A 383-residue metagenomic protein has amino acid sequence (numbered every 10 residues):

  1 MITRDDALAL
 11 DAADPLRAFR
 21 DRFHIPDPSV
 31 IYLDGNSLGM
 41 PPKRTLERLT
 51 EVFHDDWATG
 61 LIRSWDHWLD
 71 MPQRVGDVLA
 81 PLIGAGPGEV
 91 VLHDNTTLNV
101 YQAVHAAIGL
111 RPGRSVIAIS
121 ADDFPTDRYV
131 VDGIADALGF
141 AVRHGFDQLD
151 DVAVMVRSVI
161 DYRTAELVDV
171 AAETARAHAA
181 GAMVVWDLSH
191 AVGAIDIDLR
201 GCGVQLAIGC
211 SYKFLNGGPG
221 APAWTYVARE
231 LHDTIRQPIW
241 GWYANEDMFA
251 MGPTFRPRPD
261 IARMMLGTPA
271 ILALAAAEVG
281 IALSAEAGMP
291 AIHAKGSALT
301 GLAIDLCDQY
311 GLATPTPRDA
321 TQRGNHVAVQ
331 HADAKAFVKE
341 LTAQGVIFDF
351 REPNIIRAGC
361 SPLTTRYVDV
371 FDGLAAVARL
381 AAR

Functional and structural regions predicted by a protein language model:
M1-R383: Pyridoxal 5′-phosphate
